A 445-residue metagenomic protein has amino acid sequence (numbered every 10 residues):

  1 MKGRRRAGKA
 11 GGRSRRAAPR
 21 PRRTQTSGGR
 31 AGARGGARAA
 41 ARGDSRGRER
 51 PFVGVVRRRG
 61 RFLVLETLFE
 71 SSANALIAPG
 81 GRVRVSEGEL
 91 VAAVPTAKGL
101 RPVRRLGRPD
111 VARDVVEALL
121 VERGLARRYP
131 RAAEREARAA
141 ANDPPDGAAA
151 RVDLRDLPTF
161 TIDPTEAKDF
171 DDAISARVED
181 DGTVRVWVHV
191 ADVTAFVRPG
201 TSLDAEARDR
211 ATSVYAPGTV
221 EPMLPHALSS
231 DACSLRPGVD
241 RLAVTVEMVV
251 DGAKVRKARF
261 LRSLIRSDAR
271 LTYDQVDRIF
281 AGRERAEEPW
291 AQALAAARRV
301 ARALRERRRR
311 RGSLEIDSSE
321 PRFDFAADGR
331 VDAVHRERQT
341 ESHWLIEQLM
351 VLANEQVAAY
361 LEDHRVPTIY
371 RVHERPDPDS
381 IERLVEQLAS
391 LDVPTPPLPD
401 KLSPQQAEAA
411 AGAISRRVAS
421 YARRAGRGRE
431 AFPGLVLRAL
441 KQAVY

Functional and structural regions predicted by a protein language model:
M1-V190, T194-D240, R270-F280, E386: Charge-lined substrate channels and their catalytic hotspots, especially those that engage the 3′ end of RNA
F62-L63, L90, G99, T159 (+11 more regions): Beta-sheet entry/capping signal
A73-G80, A258-L261, V334-E337: Short amphipathic beta-strand/extended segments with alternating polar/hydrophobic composition
T96, G107-V111, V121, L125 (+10 more regions): Non-catalytic alpha-helical coupling and interface elements of nucleotide-dependent molecular machines and regulators
T96-A97, V178-D181, V249-V255, F325-G329: Short acidic-glycine loop/turn motifs at beta-strand connectors
A140-R151, V178-T183, G252-K254, F280-A291 (+1 more regions): Short, glycine- and charge-enriched coil/turn segments that flank and shape catalytic ligand pockets
V214-R310: Conserved catalytic alpha/beta cores of large enzymes that bind or transform nucleotide phosphates and polynucleotides
Y273, R278, E287-Y445: Append "with occasional cross-activation on large, charged helical scaffolds in nucleic-acid assemblies
